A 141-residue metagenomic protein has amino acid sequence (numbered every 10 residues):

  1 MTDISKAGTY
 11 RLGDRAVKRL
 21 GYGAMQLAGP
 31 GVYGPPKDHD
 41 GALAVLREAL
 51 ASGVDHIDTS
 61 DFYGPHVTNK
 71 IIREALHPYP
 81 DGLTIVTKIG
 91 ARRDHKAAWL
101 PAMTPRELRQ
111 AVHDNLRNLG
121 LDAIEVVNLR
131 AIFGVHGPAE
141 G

Functional and structural regions predicted by a protein language model:
M1-T84: N-terminal binding-site loop/beta-alpha segment at the start of enzyme catalytic domains that lines or forms
M25-L27, S60-F62, K88-R92, L129-I132: Active-site beta-loop-alpha junctions enriched in small/polar residues
A28-V32, R92-A98: A short acidic, helix-capping loop that chelates divalent metal ions and anchors anionic groups
G64-H66, D94, V135-H136: Short catalytic/ligand-binding loop motif for oxyanion handling, primarily in non-cytosolic enzymes, centered on
I71-A75, K88, E107-D114: Generic beta-strand or strand-like secondary-structure segments
L76-H77, G90, D94: Generic short alpha-helical segment signal, independent of protein family or function, capturing local helix propensity
P80-L83, T87, D122-V126: Short acidic capping loops at alpha-helix termini that bridge into adjacent secondary structure
A97-G141: Glycine/proline-rich, positively charged, aromatic-decorated active-site loop/lid region on the catalytic face
